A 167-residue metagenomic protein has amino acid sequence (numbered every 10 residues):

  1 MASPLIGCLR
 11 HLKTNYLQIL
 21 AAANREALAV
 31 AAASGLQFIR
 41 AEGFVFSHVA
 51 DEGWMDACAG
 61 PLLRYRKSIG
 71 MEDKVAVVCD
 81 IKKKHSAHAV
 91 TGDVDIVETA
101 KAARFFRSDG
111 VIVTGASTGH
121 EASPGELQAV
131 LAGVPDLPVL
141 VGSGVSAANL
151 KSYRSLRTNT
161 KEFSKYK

Functional and structural regions predicted by a protein language model:
M1-T14, A22-L137, V141, A147-Y166: Alpha/beta enzyme core
I19: Glycine-rich, histidine-containing beta strand-loop boundary motifs that form or position
